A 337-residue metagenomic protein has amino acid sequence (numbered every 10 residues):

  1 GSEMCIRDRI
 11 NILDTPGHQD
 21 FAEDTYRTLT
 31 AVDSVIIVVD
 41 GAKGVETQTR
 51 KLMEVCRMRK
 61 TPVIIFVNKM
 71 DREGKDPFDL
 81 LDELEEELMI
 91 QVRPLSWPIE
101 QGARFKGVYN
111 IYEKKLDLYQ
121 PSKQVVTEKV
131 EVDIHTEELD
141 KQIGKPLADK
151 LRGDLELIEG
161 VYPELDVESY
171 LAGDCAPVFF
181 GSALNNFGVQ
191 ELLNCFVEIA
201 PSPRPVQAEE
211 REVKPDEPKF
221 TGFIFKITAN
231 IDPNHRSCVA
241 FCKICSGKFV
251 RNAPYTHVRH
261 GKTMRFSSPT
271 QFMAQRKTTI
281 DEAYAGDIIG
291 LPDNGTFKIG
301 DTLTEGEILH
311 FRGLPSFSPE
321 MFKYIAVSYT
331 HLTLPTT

Functional and structural regions predicted by a protein language model:
S2-E3, R7-L332: Structural and coupling elements of P-loop NTPases
T333-T337: A short, hydrophobic C-terminal helix/tail in secreted or cell-surface proteins
